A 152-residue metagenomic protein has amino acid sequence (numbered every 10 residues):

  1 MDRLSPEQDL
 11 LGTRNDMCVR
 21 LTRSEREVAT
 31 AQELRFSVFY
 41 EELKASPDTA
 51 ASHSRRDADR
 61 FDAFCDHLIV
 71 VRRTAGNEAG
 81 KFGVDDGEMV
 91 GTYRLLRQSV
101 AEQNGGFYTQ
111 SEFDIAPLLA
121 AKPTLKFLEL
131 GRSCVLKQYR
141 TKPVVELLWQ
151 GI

Functional and structural regions predicted by a protein language model:
M1-R14: Short acidic N-proximal helix/loop "leader" segments that mark the beginning of a domain or an inter-domain linker
C18-A31: A short beta-loop-alpha structural element at the N-terminal edge of CoA-dependent acyl/N-acetyltransferase catalytic
T30-L34, G151: A non-catalytic, amphipathic alpha-helix used as a structural packing/dimerization or gating element in enzyme scaffolds
L34-D48: Helix-loop element at the rim of GNAT/NAT acetyltransferase active sites that forms part of the acceptor-substrate
D48-S54: Short Pro/Gly-enriched beta-strand edge/turn motifs at strand-loop
D57-R60: Short Gly/Pro-enriched turn/cap motifs at secondary-structure boundaries
F64-A120: Short, His- and charge-rich active-site/binding loops that engage polyanionic ligands
R97-I152: Acyl-donor binding region in acyl/amide transferases
